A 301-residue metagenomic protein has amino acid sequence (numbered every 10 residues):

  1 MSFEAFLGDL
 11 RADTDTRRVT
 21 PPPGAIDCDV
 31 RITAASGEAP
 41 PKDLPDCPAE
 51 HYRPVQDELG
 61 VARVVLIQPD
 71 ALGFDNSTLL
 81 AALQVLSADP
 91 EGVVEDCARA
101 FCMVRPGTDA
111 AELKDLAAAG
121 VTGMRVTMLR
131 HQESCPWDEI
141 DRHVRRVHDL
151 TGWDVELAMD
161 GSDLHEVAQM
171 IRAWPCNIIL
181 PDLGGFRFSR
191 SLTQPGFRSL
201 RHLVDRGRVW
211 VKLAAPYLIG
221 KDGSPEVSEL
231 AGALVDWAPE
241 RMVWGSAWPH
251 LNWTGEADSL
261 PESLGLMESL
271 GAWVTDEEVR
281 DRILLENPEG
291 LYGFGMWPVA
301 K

Functional and structural regions predicted by a protein language model:
S2-D9, G73-S162, Q169, W210-I219: Active-site gating/metal-coordination segments in enzymes
S2-G24, D46-R63, E240, G255-K301: Mid-to-C-terminal alpha-helical segments outside catalytic/metal-binding sites
F6, P136-W244, N252-T254, A300-K301: Catalytic pocket-lining loop regions of alpha/beta-barrel enzymes, especially the amidohydrolase/enolase/GH5 lineages
R11, P48-Y52, S77, T108-A111 (+3 more regions): Alpha-helical scaffolding within the catalytic cores of extracellular/periplasmic polymer-degrading hydrolases
A25-V30, V64-I67, A98-C102, T122-V126 (+4 more regions): Hydrophobic faces of well-ordered beta-strands that scaffold small-molecule active sites in alpha/beta enzyme cores
D29, Q56, L79, L116 (+5 more regions): Conserved, mostly hydrophobic/aromatic
A34-D46, R63-I67, L116-P136, E256: Glycine-rich phosphate-binding "P-loop"
A39-A88: Alpha-helical scaffold segments that flank or form the walls of functional sites
